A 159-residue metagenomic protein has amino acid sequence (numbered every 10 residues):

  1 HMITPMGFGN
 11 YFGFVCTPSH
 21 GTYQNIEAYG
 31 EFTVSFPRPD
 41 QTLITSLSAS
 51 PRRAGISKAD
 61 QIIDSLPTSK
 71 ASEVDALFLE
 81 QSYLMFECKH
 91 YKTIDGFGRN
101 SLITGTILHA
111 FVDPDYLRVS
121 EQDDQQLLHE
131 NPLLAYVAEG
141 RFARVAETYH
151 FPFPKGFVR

Functional and structural regions predicted by a protein language model:
H1-R159: Basic, polyanion-binding surface patches
